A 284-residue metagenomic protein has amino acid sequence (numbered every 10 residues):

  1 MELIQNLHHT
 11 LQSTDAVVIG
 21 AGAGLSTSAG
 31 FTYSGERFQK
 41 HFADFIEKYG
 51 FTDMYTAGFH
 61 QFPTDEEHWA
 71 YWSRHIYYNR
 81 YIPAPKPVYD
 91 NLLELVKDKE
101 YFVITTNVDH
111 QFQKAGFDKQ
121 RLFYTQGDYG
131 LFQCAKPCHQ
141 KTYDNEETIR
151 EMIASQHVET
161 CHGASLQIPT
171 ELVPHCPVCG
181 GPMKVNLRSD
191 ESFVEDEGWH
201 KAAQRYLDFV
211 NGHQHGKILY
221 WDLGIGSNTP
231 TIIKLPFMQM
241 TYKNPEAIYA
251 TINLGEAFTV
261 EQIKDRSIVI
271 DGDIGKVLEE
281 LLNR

Functional and structural regions predicted by a protein language model:
M1-R284: Conserved catalytic alpha/beta core of Sir2/sirtuin-type deacylases, generalized to analogous enzyme cores that bind
